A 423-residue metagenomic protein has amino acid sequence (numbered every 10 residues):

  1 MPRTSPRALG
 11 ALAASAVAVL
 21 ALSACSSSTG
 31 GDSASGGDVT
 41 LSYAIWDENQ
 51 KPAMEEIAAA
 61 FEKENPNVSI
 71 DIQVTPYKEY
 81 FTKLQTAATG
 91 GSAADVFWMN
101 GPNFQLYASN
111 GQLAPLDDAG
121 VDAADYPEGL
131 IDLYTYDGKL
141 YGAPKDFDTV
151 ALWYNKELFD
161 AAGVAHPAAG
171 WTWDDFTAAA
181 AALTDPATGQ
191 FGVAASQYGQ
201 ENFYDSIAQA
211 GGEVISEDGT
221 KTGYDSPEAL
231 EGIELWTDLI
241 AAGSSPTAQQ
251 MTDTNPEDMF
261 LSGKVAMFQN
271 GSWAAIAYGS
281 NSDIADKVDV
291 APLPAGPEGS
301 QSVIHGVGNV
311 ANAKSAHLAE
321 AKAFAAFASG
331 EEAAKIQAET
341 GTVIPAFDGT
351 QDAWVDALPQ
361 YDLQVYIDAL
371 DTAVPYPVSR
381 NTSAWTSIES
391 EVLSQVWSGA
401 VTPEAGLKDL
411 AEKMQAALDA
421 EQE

Functional and structural regions predicted by a protein language model:
M1-S42, K63, Q415-E423: Short, low-complexity disordered leader/linker segments with a strong preference for bacterial N-terminal type II
A60-E128, A161-G163, M259, G263-M267 (+1 more regions): Extracytoplasmic "Venus flytrap"/periplasmic binding protein-like
G101-A151, D289, V355-P359: Hinge/lid segment of periplasmic solute-binding proteins
A114-E128, A169, G192-V193, G212-E231 (+5 more regions): Short, solvent-exposed loop/beta-turn-alpha elements that line the ligand-binding surface or hinge of extracytoplasmic
Y141-K145, V150, D174-T222, E228-A229 (+1 more regions): Extracytoplasmic/periplasmic solute-binding protein
D160, H166, A241, D371-E423: Conserved C-terminal helix/tail region of periplasmic/extracytoplasmic solute-binding proteins
A180, K221-Q249: Glycine-centered hinge/linker elements that transmit conformational signals in sensory and ligand-binding systems
W273-A285, G296-E391, A420-Q422: C-terminal lobe and pocket-closing loops of periplasmic/extracytoplasmic Venus-flytrap solute-binding proteins
